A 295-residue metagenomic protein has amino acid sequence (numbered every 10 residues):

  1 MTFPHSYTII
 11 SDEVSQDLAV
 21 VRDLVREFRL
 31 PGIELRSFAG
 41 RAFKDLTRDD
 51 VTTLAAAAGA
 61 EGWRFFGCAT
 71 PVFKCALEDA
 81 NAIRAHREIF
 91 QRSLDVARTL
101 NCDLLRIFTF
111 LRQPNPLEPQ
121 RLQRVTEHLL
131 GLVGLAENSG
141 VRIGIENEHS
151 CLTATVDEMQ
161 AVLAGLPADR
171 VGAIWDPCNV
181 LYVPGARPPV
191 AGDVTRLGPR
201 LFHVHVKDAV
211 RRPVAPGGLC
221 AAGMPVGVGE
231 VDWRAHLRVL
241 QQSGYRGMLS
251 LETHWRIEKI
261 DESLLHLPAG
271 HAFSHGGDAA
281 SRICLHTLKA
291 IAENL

Functional and structural regions predicted by a protein language model:
M1-S11, S15-P31, V156-L295: Histidine-acidic metal/acid-base catalytic patches
F3, D17-D23, A56-A60, R64 (+3 more regions): Active-site acidic/histidine proton-transfer and metal-coordination neighborhood in alpha/beta enzyme cores
E13-S15, S37-A39, P71-K74, T109-Q113 (+4 more regions): Active-site-proximal loop/turn and secondary-structure-junction residues that shape catalytic pockets, frequently
V25, R29-T47, A69-K74: N-terminal substrate-binding region of glycoside hydrolase catalytic domains
L30, L35, W63, A97 (+3 more regions): A structural motif
E34, G67-A69, R106, G144 (+2 more regions): Conserved beta-strand positions in the central sheet of alpha/beta enzyme cores
E34-A55, F110-P116: Glycine-rich, proline-tolerant flexible connector loops at the mouths of alpha/beta enzymes
G40-A42, K74-D79, Q113-E118, L181-P184 (+1 more regions): A short acidic, helix-capping loop that chelates divalent metal ions and anchors anionic groups
